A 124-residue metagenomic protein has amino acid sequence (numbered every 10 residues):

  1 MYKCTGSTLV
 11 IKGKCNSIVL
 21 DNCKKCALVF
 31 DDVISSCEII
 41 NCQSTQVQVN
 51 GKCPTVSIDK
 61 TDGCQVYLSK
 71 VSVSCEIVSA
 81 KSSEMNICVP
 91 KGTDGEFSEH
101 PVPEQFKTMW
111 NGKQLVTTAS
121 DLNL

Functional and structural regions predicted by a protein language model:
M1-V89: Extended, compositionally simple hydrophobic/Ser/Thr-rich segments that build repetitive fibrous architectures
V73-L124: Long, contiguous C-terminal flanking segments immediately downstream of a protein's structured core
